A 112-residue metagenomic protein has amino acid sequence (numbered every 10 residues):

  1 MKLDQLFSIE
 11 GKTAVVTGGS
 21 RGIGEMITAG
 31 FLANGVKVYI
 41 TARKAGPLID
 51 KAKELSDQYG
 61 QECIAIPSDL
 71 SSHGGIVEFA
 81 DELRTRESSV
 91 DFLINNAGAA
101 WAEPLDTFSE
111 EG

Functional and structural regions predicted by a protein language model:
M1-V15: Flexible N-terminal pre-Rossmann segment of NAD(P)-dependent oxidoreductases
T13, S20-G22: Conserved glycine-rich cofactor-binding loop
T17, V90-A97: Rossmann-fold scaffold of SDR-type NAD(P)-dependent oxidoreductases
G22, M26, A100: NAD(P)H-binding Rossmann-fold N-terminus in SDR/SDR-like oxidoreductases, specifically the glycine-rich beta1-alpha1
F31: Aromatic pocket-lining residues of Rossmann-like dinucleotide-binding sites
N34-K51: Conserved glycine-rich Rossmann-like NAD(P)H-binding loop of the short-chain dehydrogenase/reductase
G46, P67-F79, E110: The beta1-alpha1 cofactor-binding region of Rossmann-like NAD(H)/NADP(H)-dependent oxidoreductases
V77, A100-G112: Conserved mid-core segment of classical short-chain dehydrogenase/reductases
